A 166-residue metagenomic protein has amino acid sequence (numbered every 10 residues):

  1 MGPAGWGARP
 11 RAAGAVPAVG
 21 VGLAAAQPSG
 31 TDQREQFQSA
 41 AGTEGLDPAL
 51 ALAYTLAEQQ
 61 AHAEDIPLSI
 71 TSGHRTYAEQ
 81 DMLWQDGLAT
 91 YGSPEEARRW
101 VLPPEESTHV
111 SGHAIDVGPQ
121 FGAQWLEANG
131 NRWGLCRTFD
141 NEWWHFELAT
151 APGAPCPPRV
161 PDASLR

Functional and structural regions predicted by a protein language model:
M1-P3: Long, low-complexity intrinsically disordered regions
W6-G7, A13-R166: Cell-envelope/glycan interface and biosynthesis
